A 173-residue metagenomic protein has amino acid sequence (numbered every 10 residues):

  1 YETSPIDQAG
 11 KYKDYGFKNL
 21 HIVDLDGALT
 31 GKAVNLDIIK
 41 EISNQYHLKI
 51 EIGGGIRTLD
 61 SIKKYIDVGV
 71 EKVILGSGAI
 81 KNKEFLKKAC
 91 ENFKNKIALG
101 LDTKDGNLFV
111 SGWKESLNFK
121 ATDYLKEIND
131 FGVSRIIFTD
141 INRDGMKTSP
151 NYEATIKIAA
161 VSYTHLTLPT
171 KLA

Functional and structural regions predicted by a protein language model:
Y1-G10: Short catalytic helix/loop segments, enriched in acidic residues and glycine and frequently bearing histidine
Y12, I42, K64-Y65, A89 (+2 more regions): Generic structural signal for hydrophobic
Y12, L20, Y65, L99 (+1 more regions): Conserved, mostly hydrophobic/aromatic
A28-E41, L59-D60, G78-K96, D144-I158: Active-site-adjacent beta->alpha loops and helix N-cap segments on the catalytic face of soluble alpha/beta enzymes
R57-V68, L166: Catalytic cores of alpha/beta
K72-I137, N142-R143: Conserved anion-binding
T164-T170: Conserved small/polar residues in nucleotide/adenosyl-binding loops
